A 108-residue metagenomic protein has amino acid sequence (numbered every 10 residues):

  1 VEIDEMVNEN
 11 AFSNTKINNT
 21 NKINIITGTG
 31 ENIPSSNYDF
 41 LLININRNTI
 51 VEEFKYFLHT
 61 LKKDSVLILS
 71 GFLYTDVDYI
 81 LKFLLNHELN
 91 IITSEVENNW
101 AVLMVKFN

Functional and structural regions predicted by a protein language model:
V1-G30, P34: Conserved SAM/SAH cofactor-binding pocket of Class I
N8-E9, I50, V77: Short alpha-helix immediately C-terminal to the canonical SAM-binding loop
A11, N46, L84: Residue-level signal for inorganic ion chemistry
N37-I45: Short SAM/SAH-binding signature in class I
V51-V66: A short glycine-rich, Lys/Arg-flanked "PGG" loop and its adjoining helix->strand segment in the class I
D64-V77: ADP-ribose/adenylate-binding Rossmann-like module
Y74-H87: Conserved class I S-adenosyl-L-methionine
N90-N108: Core SAM-dependent methyltransferase catalytic element
